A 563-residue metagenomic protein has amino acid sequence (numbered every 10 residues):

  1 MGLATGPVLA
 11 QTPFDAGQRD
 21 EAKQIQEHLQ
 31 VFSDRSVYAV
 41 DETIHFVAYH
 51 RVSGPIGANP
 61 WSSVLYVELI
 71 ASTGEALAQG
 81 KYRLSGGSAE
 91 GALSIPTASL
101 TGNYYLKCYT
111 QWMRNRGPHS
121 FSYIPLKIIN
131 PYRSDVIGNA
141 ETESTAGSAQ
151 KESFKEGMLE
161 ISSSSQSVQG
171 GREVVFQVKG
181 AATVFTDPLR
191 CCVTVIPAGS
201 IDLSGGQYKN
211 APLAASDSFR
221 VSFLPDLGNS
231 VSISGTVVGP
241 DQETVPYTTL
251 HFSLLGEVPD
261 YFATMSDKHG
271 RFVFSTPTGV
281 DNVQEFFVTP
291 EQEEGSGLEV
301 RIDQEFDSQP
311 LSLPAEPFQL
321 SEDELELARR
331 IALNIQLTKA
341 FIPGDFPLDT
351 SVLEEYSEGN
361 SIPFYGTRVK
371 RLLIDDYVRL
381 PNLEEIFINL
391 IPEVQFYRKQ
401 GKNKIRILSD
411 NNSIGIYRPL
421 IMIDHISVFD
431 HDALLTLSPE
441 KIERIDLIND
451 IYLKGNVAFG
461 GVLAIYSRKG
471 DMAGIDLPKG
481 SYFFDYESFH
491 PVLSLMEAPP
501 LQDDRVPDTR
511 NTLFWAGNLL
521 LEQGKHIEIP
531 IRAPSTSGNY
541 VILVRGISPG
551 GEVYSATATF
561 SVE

Functional and structural regions predicted by a protein language model:
M1-Q18, V178: Bacterial Sec-dependent N-terminal signal peptides
Q11-H28, Y38-A39, T43-R83: Contiguous segments within soluble domain cores/interaction surfaces
E21-Q24, R35-A39, P60, P96-T101 (+7 more regions): Surface-exposed, low-complexity/disordered segments and acidic/polar micro-motifs at processing/linker regions
Y66-I70, C192-T194, H251-S253, L420-M422 (+1 more regions): Beta-strand signatures of extracellular beta-sandwich domains
R83, A89-T97, Y104-Y105: Ligand-binding face of N-terminal immunoglobulin V-set domains in extracellular IgSF glycoproteins
E385-I423, L453-G455, V462-D471: Extracytoplasmic beta-strand/coil segments of soluble accessory domains associated with Gram-negative outer-membrane
I405-I448, P478: Periplasmic plug
